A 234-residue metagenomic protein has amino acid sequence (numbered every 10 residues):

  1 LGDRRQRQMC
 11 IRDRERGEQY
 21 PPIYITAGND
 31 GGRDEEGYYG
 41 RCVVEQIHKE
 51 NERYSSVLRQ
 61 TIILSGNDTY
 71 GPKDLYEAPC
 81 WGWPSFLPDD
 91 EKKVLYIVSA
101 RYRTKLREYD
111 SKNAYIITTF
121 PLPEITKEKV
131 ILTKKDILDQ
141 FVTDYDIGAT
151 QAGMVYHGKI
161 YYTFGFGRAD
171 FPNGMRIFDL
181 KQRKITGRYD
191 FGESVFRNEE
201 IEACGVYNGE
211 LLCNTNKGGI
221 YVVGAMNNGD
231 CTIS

Functional and structural regions predicted by a protein language model:
L1-D13: Single conserved hydrophobic/aromatic residue that forms the stacking wall/gate of nucleotide- or nucleobase-binding
R4-R5, N51-W81, P121-I147, I185-N198: Surface-exposed loop and turn segments in beta-propeller and other repeat-based domains that flank or scaffold
Q6-Q8, W83-S85, T150-A152, I201-C204: Conserved beta-strand position repeated once per blade in WD40 beta-propeller domains
Y20-P21, E91-K93, H157-K159, N208-E210: Short coil/turn segments that connect the beta-strands within blades of beta-propeller domains
I23-N29, I97-R101, T163-F166, N214-K217 (+1 more regions): Recurrent small/Gly-Pro-centered beta-turn motifs in extracellular repeat architectures
G31-I47, R103-P121, A169-I177, G218-T232: Structural motif
D139-L180: Loop/turn-rich, solvent-exposed surfaces of beta-rich toroidal or solenoidal domains
E200-S234: Blade-level signature of beta-propeller repeat domains, shared across WD40, Kelch, NHL, RCC1 and BNR/Asp-box propellers
